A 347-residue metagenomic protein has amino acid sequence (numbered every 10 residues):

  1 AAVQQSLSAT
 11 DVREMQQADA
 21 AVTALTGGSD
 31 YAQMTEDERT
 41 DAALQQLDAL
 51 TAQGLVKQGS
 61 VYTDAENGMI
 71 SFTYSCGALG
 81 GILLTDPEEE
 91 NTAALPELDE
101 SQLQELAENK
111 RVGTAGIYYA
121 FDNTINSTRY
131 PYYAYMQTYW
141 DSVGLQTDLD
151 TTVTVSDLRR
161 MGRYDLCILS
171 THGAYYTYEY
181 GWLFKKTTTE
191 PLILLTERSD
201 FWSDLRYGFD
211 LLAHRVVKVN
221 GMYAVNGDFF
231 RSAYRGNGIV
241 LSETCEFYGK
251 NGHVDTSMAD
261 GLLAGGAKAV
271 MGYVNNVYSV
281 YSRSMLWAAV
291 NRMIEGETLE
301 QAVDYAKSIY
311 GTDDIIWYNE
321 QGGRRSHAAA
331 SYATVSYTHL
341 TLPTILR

Functional and structural regions predicted by a protein language model:
V3, L7, E14-G27, A42 (+5 more regions): A domain-level signal for caspase-like cysteine endopeptidase catalytic cores and their zymogen-processing architecture
T10-D99, E108-K110: Long, charge-dense tracts
T35, T124-T128, Y132, R159 (+3 more regions): Extracytoplasmic/periplasmic, Sec-exported soluble proteins
Q53-L55, Q137-L149, L262-Y273, E297: Structural alpha-beta junctions
G173, E246, T344: Short, flexible active-site-adjacent loop segments at beta-strand->alpha-helix junctions, enriched in small/polar
Y176-A269: Cysteine protease catalytic core and zymogen-processing segment of caspase-like enzymes
I239-S336, L340: Active-site-proximal C-terminal subdomain of hydrolase catalytic domains
H339-R347: Single conserved hydrophobic/aromatic residue that forms the stacking wall/gate of nucleotide- or nucleobase-binding
